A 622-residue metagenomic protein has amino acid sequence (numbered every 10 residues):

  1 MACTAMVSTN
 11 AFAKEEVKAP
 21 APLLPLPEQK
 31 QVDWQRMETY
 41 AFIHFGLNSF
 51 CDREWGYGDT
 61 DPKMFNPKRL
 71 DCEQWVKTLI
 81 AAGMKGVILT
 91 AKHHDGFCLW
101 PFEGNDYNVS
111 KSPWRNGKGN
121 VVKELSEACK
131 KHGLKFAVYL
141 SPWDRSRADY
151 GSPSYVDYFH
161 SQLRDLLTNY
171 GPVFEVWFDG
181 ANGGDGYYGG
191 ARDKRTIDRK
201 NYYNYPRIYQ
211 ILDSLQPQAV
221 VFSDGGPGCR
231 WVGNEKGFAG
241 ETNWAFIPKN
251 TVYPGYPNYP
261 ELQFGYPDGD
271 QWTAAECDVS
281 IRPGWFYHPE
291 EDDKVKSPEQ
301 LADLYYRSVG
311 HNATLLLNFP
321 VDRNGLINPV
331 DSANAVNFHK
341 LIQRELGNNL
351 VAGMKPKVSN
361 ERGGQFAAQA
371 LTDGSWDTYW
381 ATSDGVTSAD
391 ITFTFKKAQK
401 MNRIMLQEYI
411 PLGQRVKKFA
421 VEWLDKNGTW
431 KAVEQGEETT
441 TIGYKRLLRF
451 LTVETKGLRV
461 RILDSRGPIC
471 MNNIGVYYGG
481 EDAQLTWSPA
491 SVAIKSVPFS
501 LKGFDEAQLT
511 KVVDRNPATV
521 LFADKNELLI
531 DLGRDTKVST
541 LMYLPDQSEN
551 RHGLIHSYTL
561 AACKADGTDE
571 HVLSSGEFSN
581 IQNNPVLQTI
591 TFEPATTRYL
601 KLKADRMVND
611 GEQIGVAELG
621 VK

Functional and structural regions predicted by a protein language model:
M1-E15: Bacterial Sec-dependent N-terminal signal peptides
V7, K357, A370, I469-C470 (+3 more regions): Intrinsic disorder/low-complexity signature
K14-T387, T392-F393, M405-Q414, A432-F450 (+6 more regions): Mature catalytic domains of secreted/periplasmic carbohydrate-active enzymes
V330, N337, I342-N348, D373-E434 (+3 more regions): Aromatic, loop-rich ligand-recognition surfaces of beta-strand-rich domains
S500-L521: Structured N-terminal alpha/beta-domain signature that marks small ligand/cofactor-binding or signaling modules
